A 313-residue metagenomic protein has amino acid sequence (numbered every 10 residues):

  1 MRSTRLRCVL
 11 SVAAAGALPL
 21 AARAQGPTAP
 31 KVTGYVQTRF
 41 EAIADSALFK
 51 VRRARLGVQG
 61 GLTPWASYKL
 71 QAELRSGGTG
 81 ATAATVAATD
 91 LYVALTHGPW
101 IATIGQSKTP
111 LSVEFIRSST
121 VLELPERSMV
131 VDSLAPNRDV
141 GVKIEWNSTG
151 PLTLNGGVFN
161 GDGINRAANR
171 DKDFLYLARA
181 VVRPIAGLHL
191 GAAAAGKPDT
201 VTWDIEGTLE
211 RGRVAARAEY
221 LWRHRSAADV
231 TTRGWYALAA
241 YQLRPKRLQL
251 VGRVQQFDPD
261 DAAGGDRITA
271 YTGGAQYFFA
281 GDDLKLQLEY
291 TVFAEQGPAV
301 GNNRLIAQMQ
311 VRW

Functional and structural regions predicted by a protein language model:
M1-L10: Bacterial N-terminal signal peptides that target proteins for export
L20-A24: Sec/Tat signal peptide C-region and signal peptidase I cleavage site
Q25-G163, R170-Y176, V181-G187, Y236-D260 (+1 more regions): Outer membrane beta-barrel
Q71-L74, R217-E219, S226, T231-A240 (+2 more regions): Transmembrane beta-barrel domains of bacterial outer-membrane proteins
L95-P99, G196-P198, L209-R213, L243-P245 (+2 more regions): A generic beta-sheet turn/junction motif
A180, F279, L284, G301-W313: Outer-membrane beta-barrel "beta-signal"
A195, D199-A227: Oxyanion-binding "anion nests"
L243-A294: C-terminal hydrophobic structural anchor segments that stabilize assembly/packing rather than catalytic chemistry
